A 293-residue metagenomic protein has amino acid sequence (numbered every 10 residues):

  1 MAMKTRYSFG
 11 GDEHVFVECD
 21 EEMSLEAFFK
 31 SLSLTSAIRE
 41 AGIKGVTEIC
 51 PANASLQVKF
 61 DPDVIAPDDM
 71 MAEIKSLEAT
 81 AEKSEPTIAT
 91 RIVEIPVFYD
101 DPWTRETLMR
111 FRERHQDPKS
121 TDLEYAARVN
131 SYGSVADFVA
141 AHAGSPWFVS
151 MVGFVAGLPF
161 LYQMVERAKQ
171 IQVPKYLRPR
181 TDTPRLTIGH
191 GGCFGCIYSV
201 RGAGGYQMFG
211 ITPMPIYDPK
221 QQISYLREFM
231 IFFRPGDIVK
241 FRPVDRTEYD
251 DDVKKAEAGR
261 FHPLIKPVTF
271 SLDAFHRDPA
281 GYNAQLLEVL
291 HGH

Functional and structural regions predicted by a protein language model:
M1-H293: Glycine-rich active-site loops that engage anionic ligands at enzyme catalytic sites
